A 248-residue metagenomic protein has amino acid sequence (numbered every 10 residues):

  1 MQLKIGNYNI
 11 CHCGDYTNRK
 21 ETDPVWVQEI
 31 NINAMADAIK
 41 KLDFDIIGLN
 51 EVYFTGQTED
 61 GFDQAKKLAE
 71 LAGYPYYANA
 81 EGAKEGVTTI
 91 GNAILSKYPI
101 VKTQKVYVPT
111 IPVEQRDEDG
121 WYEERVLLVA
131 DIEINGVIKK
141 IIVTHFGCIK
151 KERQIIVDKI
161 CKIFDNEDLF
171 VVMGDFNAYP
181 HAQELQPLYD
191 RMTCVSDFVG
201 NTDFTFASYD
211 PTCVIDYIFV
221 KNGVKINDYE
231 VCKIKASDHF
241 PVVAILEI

Functional and structural regions predicted by a protein language model:
M1-L71, K84-G86, D158-K159: N-terminal, active-site-proximal structural segment of metallo-dependent hydrolase catalytic domains
L3, D45-I46, Y76, L169-V171 (+1 more regions): Short, Asp-centered acidic motifs that coordinate Mg2+ and/or phosphate in catalytic or ligand-binding sites
Y8-I10, V52, T144-F146, D175-F176: Active-site metal-binding loops of divalent metal-dependent hydrolases
K20-V25, F54, I111-G120, V143-K151: Surface-exposed cleft-lining segments at the edges of enzyme active sites
A34-A38, K67, V129, I155-I160 (+3 more regions): Alpha-helical elements of Rossmann-like donor-binding domains used by nucleotide-donor carbohydrate transfer enzymes
G48-N50, A78-E81, V171-D175, V195-D197: Active-site neighborhood of phospho(di)ester-bond hydrolases with catalytic His/Asp-centered motifs
E51-G136, E230-K233: Structured beta-strand-rich core segments of catalytic domains in phosphoester-bond hydrolases
E152-Q154, K162-F170, F176-I248: Metal-dependent phosphoester-hydrolase catalytic domains
